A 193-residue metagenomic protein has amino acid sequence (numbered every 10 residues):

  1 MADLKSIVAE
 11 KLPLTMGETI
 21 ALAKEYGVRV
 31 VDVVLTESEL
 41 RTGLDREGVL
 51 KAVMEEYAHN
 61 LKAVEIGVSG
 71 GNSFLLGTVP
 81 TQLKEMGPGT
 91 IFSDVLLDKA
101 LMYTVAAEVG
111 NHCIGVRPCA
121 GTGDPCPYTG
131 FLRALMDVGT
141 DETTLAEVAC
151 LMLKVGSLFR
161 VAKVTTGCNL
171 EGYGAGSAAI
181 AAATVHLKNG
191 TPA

Functional and structural regions predicted by a protein language model:
A2-S177, K188-A193: N-terminal core-entry segment
A183: N-terminal Rossmann-like FAD-binding beta1-loop-alpha1 element of flavoenzymes
